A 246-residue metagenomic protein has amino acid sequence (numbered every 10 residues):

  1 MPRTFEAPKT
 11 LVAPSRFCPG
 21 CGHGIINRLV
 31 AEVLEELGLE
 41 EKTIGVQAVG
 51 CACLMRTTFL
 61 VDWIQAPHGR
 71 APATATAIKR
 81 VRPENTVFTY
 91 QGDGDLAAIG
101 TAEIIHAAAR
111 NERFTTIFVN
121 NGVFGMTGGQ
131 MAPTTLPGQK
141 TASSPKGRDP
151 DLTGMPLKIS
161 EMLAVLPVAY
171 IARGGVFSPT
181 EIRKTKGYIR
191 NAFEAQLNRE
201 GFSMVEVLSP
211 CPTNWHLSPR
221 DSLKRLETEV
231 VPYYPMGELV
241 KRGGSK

Functional and structural regions predicted by a protein language model:
M1-F88: Thiamine diphosphate
M1-R3, V12-A13, R199-K246: Flexible, low-complexity linker and terminal segments
T4-F5, A132-N198: Conserved thiamine diphosphate
A13, L39-T43, V81-V87, A109-T115 (+3 more regions): Short coil/turn connectors at secondary-structure junctions
V49-C51, N121-V123, S178, E206-N214: Glycine-rich beta-alpha junction loops
V49-G125, G187, N191: Thiamine diphosphate
V61-I64, A107, A132-L136, D221-K224: Short, hinge-like loop/turn segments at secondary-structure boundaries
